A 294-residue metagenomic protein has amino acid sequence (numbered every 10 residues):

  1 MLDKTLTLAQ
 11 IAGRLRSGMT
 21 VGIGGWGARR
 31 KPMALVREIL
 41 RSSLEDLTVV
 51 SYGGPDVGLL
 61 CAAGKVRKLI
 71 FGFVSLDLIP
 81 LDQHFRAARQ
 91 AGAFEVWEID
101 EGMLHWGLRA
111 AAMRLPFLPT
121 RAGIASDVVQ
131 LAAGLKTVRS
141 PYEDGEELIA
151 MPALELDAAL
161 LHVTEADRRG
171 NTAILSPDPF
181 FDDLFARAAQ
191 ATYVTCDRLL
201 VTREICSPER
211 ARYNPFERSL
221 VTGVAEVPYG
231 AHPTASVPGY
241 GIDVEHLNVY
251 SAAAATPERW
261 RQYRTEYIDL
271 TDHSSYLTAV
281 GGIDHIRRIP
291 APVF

Functional and structural regions predicted by a protein language model:
M1-F294: Conserved alpha/beta enzyme-core scaffold
